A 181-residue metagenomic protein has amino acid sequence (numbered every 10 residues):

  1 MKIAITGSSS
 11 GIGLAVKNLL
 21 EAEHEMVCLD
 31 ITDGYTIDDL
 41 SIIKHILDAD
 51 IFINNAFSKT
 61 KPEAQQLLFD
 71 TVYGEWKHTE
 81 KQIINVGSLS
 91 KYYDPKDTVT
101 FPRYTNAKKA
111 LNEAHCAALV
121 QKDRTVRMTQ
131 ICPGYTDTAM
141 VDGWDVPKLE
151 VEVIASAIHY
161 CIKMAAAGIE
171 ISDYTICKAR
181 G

Functional and structural regions predicted by a protein language model:
A4-A22: N-terminal Rossmann NAD(P)H-binding glycine-rich loop of SDR-like oxidoreductase domains
T6, Q66, T100-E113, P147-E152: Short-chain dehydrogenase/reductase
T6-G7, A49-S58, Q65, Q82-G87 (+1 more regions): Rossmann-fold scaffold of SDR-type NAD(P)-dependent oxidoreductases
A22-V27, T125-V126: A generic structural motif
E25-K44, S58-L67: Adenosine-cofactor binding site in Rossmann-like domains, unifying the SAM/SAH pocket of S-adenosylmethionine-dependent
I46-L47, Y104: A short, aliphatic-rich alpha-helical micro-motif
S58-K61, Y73-D123, C132-Y135: Catalytic loop of short-chain dehydrogenase/reductase
Q130-I131, G143-G181: C-terminal helical subdomain
